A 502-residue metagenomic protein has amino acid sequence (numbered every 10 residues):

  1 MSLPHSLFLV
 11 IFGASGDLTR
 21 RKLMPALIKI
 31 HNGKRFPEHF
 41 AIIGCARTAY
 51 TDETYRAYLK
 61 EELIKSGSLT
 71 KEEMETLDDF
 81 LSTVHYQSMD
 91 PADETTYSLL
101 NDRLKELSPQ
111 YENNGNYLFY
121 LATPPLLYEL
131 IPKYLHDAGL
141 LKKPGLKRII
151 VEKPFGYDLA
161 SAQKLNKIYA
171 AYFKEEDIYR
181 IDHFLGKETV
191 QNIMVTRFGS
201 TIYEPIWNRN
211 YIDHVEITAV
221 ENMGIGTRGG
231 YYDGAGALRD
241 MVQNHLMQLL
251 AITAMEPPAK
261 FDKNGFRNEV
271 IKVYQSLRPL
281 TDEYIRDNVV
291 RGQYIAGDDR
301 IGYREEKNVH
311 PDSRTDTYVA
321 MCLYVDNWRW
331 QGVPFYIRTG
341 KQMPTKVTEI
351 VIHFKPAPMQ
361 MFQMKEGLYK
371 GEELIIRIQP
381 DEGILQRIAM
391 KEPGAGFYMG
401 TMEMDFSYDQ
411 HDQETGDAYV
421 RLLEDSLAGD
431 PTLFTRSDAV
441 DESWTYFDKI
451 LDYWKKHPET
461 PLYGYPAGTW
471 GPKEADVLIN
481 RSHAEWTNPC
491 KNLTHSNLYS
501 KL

Functional and structural regions predicted by a protein language model:
M1-V151, F155-L502: Secretory/organelle targeting and membrane-embedding segments
